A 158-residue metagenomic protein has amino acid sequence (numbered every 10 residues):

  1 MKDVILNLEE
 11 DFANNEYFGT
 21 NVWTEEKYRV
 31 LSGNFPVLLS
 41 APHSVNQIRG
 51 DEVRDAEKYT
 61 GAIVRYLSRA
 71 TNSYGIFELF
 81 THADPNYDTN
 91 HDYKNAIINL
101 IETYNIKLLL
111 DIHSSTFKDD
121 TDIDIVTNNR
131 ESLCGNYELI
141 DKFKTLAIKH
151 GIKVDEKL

Functional and structural regions predicted by a protein language model:
M1-L158: N-terminal catalytic or cofactor-binding beta/alpha core of small enzyme domains
